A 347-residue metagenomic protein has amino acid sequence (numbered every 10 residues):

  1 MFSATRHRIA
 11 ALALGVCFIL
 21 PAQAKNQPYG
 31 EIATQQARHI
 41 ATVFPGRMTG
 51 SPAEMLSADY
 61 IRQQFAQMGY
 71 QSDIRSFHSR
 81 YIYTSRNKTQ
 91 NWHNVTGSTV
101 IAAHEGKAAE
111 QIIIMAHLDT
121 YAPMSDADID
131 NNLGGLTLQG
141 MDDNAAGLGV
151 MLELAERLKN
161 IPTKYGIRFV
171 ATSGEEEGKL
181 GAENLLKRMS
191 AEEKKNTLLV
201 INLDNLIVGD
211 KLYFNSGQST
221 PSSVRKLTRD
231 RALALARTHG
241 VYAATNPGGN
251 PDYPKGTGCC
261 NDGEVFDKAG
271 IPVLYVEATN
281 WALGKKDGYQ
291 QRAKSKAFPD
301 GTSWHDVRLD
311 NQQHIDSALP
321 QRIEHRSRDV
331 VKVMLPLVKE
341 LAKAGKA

Functional and structural regions predicted by a protein language model:
M1-A10: Bacterial N-terminal signal peptides that target proteins for export
A10-I19: Bacterial N-terminal signal peptides
K25-Y29, A41-M55, R86-N91, L133-N144 (+5 more regions): Second-shell loop/turn segments in exported
I32-Q35, H39, P52-S72, A146-E153 (+10 more regions): Extracytoplasmic/secreted proteins, especially bacterial periplasmic and envelope-associated proteins
H39, D73-I74, I101-A103, Q111-M115 (+7 more regions): Structural recognition of the beta-strand scaffold that forms the well-ordered cores of secreted hydrolase catalytic
H39-T42, G46-E105: A non-catalytic alpha/beta surface segment that caps or lines the substrate-entry region of metallo-dependent hydrolase
S76, K211-A347: Active-site-adjacent substrate-binding region of metalloamidase/peptidase-like peptide-processing proteins
T96, G135-K226: Acidic/histidine-rich catalytic neighborhood of metal-dependent amide-processing enzymes
